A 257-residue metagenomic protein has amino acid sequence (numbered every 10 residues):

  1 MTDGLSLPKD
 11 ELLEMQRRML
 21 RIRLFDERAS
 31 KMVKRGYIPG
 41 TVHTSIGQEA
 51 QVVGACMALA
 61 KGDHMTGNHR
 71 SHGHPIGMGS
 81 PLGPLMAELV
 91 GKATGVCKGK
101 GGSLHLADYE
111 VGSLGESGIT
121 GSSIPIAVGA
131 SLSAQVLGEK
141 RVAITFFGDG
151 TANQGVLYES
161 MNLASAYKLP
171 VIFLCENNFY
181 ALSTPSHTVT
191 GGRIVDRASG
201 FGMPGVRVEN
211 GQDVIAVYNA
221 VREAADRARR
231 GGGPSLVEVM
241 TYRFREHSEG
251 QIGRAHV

Functional and structural regions predicted by a protein language model:
M1-Q51, M57, G250-R254: Conserved acidic/glycine
G4-R17, R21, H43, H74 (+5 more regions): Catalytic cores of large soluble enzymes that bind and process phosphate-bearing ligands
E27-S30, Y37-Y167, P185-V195, S199-G202: Cofactor-binding active-site loop characterized by glycine-rich and histidine/acidic residues
H43, T66, I172-L174, R207 (+3 more regions): Structured core elements
G73, F179-L182, R243-R245: Short gly/pro/ser/thr-enriched loop/turn and capping motifs at secondary-structure boundaries
A166-L169, E176-P234: Ligand/cofactor pocket segment of small-molecule handling proteins
R227-R254: Glycine/aspartate-rich loop-and-adjacent alpha/beta segment that forms the canonical ThDP
